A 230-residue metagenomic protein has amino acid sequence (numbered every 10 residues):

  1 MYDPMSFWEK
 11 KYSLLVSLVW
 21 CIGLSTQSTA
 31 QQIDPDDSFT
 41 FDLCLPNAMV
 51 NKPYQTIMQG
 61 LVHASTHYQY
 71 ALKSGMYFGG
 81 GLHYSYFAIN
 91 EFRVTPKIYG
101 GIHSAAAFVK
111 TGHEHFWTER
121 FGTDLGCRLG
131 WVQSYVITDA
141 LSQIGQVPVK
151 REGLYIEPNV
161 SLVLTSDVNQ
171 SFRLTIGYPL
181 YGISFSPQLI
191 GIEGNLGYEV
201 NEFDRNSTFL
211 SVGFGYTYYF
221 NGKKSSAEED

Functional and structural regions predicted by a protein language model:
M1-D36, N221-D230: Cleavable N-terminal export/targeting peptides
Y12, V16, I22-Q27, M49-M58 (+4 more regions): Short, charged, low-hydrophobicity "junction" segments
T29-G81, G213-D230: Short glycine/proline- and aromatic-enriched beta-strand/turn motifs that initiate or cap beta-hairpins
I33, T40, M58, W117 (+4 more regions): Outer-membrane pore/translocation modules
N51-I57, I89-K97, Y135-I144, F185-E193 (+1 more regions): Outer-membrane beta-barrel translocator domains and adjoining extracellular loop/strand segments of Gram-negative
Y70-Q143, P148-E157, L164-V168, F209 (+2 more regions): Gram-negative (and chloroplast) outer-membrane scaffold detector with strong preference for beta-barrel transmembrane
I156-E157, S161-D230: Predominantly the C-terminal beta-signal and adjacent terminal strand-loop region of outer-membrane beta-barrel
